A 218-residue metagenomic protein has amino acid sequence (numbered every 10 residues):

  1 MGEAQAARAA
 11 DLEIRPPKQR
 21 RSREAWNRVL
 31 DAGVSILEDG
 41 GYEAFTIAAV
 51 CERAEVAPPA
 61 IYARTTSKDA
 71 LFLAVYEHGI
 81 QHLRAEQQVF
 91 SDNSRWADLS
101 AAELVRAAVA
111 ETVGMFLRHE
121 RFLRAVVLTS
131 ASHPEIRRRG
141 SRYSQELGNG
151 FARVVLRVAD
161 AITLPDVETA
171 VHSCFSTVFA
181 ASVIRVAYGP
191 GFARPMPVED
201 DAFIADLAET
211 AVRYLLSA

Functional and structural regions predicted by a protein language model:
M1-E24, P190-R194, A218: N-terminal intrinsically disordered/low-complexity leader segments
A25-G33, V50, V75-L83, Q87: Generic hydrophobic, amphipathic alpha-helix propensity
R28, I36-A70, A74: Helix-turn-helix
L37, F72-G79, G140-Y143: Alpha-helical DNA-contacting segments of helix-turn-helix folds
A70, A74, Q88-R118, A170-C174 (+1 more regions): Hydrophobic alpha-helical connector segments
S91, F116-E135, A152, V183-G191: Amphipathic alpha-helical segments used for helix-helix packing
A97, A102-A107, E120-N149, P197: Short secondary-structure transition hinges
R157-A208, A218: Hydrophobic/aromatic-rich alpha-helical bundle segments in the mid-to-C-terminal region
